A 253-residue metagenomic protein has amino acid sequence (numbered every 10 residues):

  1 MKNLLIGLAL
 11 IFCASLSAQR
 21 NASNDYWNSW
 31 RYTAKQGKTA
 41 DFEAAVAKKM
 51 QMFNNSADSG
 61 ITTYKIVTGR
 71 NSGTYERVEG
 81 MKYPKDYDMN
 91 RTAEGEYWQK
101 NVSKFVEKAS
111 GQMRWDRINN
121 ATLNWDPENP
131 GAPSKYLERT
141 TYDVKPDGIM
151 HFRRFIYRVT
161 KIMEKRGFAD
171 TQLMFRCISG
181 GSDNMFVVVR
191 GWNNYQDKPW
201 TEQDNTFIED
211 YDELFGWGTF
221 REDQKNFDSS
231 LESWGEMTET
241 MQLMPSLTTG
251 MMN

Functional and structural regions predicted by a protein language model:
M1-S23: Bacterial Sec-dependent N-terminal signal peptides
A18-N253: Short S/T/G/P-rich N-terminal loop/turn motif that feeds into the first structured element of a domain
